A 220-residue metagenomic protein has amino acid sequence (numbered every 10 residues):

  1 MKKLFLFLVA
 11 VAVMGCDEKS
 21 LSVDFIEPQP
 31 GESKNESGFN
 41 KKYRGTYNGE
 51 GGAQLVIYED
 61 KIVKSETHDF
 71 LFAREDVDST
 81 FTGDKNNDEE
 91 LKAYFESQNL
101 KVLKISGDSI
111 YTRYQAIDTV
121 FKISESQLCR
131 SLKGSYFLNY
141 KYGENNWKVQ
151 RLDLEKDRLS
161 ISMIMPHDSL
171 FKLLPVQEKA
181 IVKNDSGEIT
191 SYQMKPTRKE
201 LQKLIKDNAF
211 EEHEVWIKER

Functional and structural regions predicted by a protein language model:
L4-V13: Sec-dependent N-terminal signal peptides
C16-R220: Amphipathic/hydrophobic helical signal segments and adjacent flexible N-terminal regions that mediate secretion
